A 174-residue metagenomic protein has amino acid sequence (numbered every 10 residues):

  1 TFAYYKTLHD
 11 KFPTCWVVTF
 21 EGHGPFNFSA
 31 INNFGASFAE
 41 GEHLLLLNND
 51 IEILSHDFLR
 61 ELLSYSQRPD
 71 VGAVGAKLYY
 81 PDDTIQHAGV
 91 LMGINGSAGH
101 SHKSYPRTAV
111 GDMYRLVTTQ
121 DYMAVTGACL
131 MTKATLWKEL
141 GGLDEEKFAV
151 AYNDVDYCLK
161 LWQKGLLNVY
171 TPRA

Functional and structural regions predicted by a protein language model:
T1-G24: Acidic donor-binding segment of Leloir-type glycosyltransferases
F20, V74-K77, T171-R173: Short glycine/serine/threonine-enriched helix-capping/active-site loop that flanks the nucleotide-sugar donor pocket
F20-A39: Glycine-rich, basic loop-to-helix element that forms the pyrophosphate-binding segment of sugar-nucleotide handling
N27-A30, G93-T135, V150: A recurrent flexible, glycine/aromatic-enriched loop bordering the glycosyltransferase active site that acts as
L44: Short aromatic/hydrophobic "clamp" motif used to bind/position activated sugar donors
L47-N49: Catalytic metal- and UDP-sugar-binding loop of GT-A-like glycosyltransferases, i.e., residues flanking the conserved
I51-S97: Conserved donor NDP-sugar-binding/catalytic core segment of glycosyltransferases
F58-L62, L116-G141, E146-A174: A short, conserved alpha-helix in the catalytic core of glycosyltransferases
